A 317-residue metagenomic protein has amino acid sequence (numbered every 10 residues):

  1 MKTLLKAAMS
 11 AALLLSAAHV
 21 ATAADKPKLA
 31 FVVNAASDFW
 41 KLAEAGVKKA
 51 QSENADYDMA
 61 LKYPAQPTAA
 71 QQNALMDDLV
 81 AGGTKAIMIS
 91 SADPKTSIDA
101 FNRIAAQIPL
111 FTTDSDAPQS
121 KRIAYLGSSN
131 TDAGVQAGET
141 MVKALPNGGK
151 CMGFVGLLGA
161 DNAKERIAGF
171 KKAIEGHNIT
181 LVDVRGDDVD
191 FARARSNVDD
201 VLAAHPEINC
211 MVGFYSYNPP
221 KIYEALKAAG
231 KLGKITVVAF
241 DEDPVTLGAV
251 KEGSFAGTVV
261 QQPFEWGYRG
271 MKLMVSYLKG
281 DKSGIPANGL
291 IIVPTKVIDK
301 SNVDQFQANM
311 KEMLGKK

Functional and structural regions predicted by a protein language model:
M1-M9: Bacterial N-terminal signal peptides that target proteins for export
T3, A23-K317: A residue-level marker of the well-folded mature domains of exported/periplasmic proteins
L14-T22: C-terminal segment of classical bacterial N-terminal signal peptides
